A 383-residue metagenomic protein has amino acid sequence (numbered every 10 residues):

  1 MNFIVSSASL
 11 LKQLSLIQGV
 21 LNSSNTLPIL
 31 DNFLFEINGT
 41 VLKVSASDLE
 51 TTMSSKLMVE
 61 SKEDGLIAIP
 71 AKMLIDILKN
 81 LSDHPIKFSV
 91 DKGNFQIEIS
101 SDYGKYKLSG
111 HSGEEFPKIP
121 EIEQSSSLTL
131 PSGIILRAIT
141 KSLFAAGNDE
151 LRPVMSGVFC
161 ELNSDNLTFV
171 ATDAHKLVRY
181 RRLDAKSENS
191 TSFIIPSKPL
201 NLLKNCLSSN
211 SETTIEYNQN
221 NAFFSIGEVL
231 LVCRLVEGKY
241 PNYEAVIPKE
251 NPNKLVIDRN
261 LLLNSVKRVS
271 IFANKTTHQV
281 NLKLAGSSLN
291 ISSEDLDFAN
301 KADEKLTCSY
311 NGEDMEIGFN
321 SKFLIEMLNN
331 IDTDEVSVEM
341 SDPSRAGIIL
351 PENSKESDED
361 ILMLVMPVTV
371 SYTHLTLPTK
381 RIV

Functional and structural regions predicted by a protein language model:
M1-L375: Structural preference for solvent-exposed beta-strand-turn elements and adjacent flexible terminal/loop segments within
H374, T379-V383: Single conserved hydrophobic/aromatic residue that forms the stacking wall/gate of nucleotide- or nucleobase-binding
